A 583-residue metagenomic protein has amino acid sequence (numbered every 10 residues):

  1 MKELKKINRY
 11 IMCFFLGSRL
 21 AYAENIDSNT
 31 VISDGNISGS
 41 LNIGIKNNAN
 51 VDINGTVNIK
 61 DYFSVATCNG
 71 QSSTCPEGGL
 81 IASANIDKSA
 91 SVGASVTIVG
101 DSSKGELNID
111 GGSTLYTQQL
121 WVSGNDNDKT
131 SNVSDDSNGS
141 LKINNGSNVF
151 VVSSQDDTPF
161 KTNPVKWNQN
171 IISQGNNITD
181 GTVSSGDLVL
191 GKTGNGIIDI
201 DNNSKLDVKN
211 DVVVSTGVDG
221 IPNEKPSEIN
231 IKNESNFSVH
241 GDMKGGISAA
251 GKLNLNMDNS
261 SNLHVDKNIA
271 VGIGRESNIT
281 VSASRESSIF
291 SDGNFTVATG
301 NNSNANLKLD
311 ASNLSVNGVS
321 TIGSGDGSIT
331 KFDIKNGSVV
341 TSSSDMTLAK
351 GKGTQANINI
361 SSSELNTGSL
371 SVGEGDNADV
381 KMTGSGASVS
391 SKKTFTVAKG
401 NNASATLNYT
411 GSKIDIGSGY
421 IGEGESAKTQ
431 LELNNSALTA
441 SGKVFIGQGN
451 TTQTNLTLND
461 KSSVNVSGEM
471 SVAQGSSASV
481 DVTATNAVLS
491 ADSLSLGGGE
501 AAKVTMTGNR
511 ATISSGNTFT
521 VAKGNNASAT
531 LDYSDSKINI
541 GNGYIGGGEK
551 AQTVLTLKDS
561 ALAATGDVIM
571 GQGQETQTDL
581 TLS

Functional and structural regions predicted by a protein language model:
M1-E24: Sec-dependent, cleavable N-terminal signal peptides
A23-S583: Sequence/structural signature of small/polar-enriched beta-strand/turn repeats that build beta-strand-rich repeat
